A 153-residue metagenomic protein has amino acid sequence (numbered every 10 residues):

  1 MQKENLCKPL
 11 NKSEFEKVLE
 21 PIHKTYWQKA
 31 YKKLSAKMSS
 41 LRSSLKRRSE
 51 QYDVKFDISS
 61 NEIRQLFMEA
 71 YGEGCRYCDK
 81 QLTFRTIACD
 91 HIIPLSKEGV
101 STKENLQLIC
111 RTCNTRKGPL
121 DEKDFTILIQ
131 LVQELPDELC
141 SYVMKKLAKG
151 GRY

Functional and structural regions predicted by a protein language model:
M1-S43: BZIP DNA-binding basic region
E20, M68-Y71, K103: Residue-level signal for mature regions of secreted extracellular proteins and peptides
Y26-G74: Short, charged surface segments at domain edges that flank catalytic/cofactor-binding sites
S59-N61, D79, Y142-M144: Short coil/turn segments at secondary-structure boundaries
G74-L108, K117: Histidine-centered nuclease catalytic patch
S96-Q107, T115-Y153: Polybasic, low-complexity binding patches
